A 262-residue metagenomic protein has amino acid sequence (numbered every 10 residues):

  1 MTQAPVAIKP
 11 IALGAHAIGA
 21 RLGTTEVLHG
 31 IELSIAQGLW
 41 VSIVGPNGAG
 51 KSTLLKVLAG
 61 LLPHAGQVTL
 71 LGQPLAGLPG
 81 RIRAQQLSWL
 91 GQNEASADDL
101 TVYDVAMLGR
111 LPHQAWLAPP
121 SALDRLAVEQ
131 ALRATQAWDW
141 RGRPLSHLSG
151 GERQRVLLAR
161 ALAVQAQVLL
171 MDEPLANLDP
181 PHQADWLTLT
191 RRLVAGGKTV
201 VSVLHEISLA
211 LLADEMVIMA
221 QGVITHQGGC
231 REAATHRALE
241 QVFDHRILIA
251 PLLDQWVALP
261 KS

Functional and structural regions predicted by a protein language model:
V44-P46: The feature captures the beta-strand-to-loop junction immediately N-terminal to the Walker
A59: Helix-to-loop junction immediately C-terminal to a conserved catalytic motif
G66-P74, R83: Conserved ABC transporter NBD signature motif
M107, A122-W140: Conserved ABC ATPase "signature" region
P144-L148, E152: Conserved ABC ATPase signature
L169-E173: Catalytic Walker B motif of ABC-type/P-loop ATPase nucleotide-binding domains
E232, Q241-S262: ABC ATPase nucleotide-binding domains
